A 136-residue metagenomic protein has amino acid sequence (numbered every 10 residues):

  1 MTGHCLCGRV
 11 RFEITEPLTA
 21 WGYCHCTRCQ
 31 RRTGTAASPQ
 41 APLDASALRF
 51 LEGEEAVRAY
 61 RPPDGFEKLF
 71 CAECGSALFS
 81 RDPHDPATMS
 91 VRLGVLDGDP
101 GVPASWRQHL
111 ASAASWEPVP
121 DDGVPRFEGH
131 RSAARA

Functional and structural regions predicted by a protein language model:
M1-A136: A short Gly-Trp-Pro
